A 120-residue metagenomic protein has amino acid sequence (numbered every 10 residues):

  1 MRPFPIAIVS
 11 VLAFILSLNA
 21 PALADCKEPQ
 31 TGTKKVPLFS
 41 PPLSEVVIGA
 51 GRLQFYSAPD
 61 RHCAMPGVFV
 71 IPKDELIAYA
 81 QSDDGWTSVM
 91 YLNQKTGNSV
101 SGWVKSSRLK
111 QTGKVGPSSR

Functional and structural regions predicted by a protein language model:
M1-I6: Positively charged n-region of N-terminal signal peptides that target proteins for export
A7-S17: Bacterial N-terminal signal peptides
L18-A24: Sec/Tat signal peptide C-region and signal peptidase I cleavage site
A24-L43: Short N-terminal segments immediately surrounding and downstream of signal-peptide cleavage
T31-G32, P66-S107: SH3/SH3-like beta-barrel superfamily modules
Q54-A58: Core beta-strand residues in small-molecule sensory/regulatory alpha/beta domains
P59-M65: Short alpha-helix capping/helix-loop boundary micro-motifs
S106-R120: Short, low-complexity, Pro/Ser/Thr/Gly-rich segments in the mature regions of secreted, periplasmic
